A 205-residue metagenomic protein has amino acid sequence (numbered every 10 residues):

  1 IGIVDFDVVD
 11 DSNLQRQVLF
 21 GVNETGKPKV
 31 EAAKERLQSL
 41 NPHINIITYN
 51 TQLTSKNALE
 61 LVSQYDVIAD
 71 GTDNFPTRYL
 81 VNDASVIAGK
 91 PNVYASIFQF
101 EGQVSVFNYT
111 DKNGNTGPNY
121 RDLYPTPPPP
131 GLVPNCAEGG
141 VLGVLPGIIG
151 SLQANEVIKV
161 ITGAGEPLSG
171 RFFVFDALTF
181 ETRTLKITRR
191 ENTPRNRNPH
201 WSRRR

Functional and structural regions predicted by a protein language model:
I1-R205: Adenine nucleotide-associated cytosolic modules
